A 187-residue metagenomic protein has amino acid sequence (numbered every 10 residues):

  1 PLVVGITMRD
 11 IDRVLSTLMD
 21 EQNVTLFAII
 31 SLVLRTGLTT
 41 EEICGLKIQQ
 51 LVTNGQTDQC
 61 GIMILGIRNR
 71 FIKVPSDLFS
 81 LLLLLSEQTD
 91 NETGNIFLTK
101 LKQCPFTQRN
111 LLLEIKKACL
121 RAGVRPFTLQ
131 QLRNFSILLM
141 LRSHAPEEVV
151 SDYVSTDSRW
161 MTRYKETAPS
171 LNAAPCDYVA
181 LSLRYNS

Functional and structural regions predicted by a protein language model:
P1-R13, L101-C104: Flexible interdomain linker/hinge and immediately adjacent N-terminus of the catalytic tyrosine-recombinase domain
M8-G37: Basic, Lys/Arg- and aromatic-enriched nucleic-acid-binding interface segment
I29-I30, E41-L46, V150: Alpha-helix N-cap/helix-start motif at helix boundaries, enriched for small hydrophobics
T36, G45-S80: Conserved tyrosine-mediated DNA breakage-rejoining catalytic core shared by Y-recombinases
P75-V124: Active-site/catalytic core of tyrosine-dependent DNA strand-transfer enzymes
L112-D152, T156: Short, basic (Lys/Arg/His-rich) helix/loop patches that form interaction surfaces in the mid-to-C-terminal regions
V154-A180: Catalytic-site neighborhood detector that most strongly recognizes the C-terminal catalytic loop/helix of tyrosine
V179-S187: C-terminal secondary-structure termini that scaffold catalytic or DNA-interacting sites
